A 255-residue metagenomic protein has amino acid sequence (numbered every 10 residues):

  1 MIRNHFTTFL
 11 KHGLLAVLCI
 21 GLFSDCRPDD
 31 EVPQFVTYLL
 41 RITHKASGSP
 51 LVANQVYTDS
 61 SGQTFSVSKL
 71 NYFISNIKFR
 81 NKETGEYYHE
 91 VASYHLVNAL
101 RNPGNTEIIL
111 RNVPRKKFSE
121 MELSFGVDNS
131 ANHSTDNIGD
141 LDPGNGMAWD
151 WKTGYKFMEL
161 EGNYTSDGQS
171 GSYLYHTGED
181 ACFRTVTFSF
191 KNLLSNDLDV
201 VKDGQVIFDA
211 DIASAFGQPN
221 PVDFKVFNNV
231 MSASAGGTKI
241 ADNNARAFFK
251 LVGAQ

Functional and structural regions predicted by a protein language model:
I2-L14: Bacterial N-terminal signal peptides that target proteins for export
A16-I20: Alpha-helical transmembrane segments
L22-D25: C-terminal motif of bacterial Sec signal peptides marking the signal peptidase cleavage site
R27-Q255: A short, solvent-exposed, low-complexity linear motif enriched for acidic/polar residues with Pro/Gly/Ser/Thr
